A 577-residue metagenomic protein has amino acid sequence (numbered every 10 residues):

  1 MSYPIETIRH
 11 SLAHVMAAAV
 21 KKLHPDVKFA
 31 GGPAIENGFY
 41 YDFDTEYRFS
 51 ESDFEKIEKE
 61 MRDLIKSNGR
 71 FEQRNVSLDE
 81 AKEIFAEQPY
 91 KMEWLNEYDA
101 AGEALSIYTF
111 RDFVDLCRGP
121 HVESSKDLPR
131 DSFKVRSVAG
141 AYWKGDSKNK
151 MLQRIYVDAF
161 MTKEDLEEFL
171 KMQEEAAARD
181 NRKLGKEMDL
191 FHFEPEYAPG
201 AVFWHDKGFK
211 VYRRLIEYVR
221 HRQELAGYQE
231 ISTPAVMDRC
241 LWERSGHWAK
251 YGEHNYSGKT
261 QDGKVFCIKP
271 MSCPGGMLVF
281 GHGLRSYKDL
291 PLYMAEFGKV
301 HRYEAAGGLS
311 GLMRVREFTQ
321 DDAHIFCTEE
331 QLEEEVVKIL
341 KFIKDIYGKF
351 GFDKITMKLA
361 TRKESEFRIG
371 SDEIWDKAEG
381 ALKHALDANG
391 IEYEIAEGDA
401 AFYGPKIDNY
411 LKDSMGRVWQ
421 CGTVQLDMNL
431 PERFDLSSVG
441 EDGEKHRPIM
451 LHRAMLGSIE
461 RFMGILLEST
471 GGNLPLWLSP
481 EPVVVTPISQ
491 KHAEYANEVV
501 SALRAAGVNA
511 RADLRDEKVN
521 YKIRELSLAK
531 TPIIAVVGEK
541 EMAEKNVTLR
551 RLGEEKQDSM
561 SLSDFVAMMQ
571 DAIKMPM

Functional and structural regions predicted by a protein language model:
M1-A30, I35-M577: NTP/phosphate- and nucleic-acid-binding module
